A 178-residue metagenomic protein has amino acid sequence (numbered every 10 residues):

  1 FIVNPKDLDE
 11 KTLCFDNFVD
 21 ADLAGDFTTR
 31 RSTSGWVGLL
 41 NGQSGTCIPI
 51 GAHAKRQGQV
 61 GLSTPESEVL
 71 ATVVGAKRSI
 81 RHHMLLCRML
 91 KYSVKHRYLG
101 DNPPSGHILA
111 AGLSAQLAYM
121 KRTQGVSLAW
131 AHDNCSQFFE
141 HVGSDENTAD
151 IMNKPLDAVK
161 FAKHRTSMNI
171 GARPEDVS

Functional and structural regions predicted by a protein language model:
F1-K6, T33, V142-G143, R165-M168: Short coil/turn segments at secondary-structure boundaries
F1-V19, A131: Conserved cytochrome P450 K-helix E-x-x-R motif and the immediately C-terminal K′/meander segment
K11-T28, D101: Two-metal-ion RNase H-like nuclease active-site motif
L13-C14, S32-V37: Short glycine-rich loop/turn motifs
A24, S44-P49, R81-R88: Conserved helix-loop functional segments at active or binding sites
T28-R30, L109: Cytochrome P450 core scaffold surrounding the K-helix E-X-X-R motif and the conserved "meander" helix-loop region
L39-L70: A short, polar/acidic, helix/strand-boundary loop motif
G58-S178: RNase H-like nuclease module associated with reverse transcription
